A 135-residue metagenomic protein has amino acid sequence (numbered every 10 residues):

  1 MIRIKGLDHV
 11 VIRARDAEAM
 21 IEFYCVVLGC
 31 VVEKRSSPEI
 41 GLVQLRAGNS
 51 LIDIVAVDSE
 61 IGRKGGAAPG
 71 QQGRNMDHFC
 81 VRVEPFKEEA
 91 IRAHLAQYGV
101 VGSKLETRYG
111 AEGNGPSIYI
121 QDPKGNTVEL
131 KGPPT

Functional and structural regions predicted by a protein language model:
I2-I4, Q71-R74: Short, flexible turn/loop "capping" segments at secondary-structure junctions
D8, E39-G41, D77, P116: Residue-level marker for the onset of beta-strands and adjacent loop->beta junctions in well-ordered domains
I12-S59: Core segments of cupin and vicinal oxygen chelate
A14-A17, R74-N75, F79-T127: Vicinal oxygen chelate
V31-S37, E106-Y109, T135: Conserved catalytic-core motifs of GNAT/GCN5-like acyltransferases
L45-G48, I120-P123, P133: Active-site beta-strand termini and strand-to-loop segments that position acidic
S59-E60, P134-T135: A short acidic/small-residue loop/turn micro-motif
K64-P69: Short beta-strand/turn micro-motifs at beta-sheet edges
